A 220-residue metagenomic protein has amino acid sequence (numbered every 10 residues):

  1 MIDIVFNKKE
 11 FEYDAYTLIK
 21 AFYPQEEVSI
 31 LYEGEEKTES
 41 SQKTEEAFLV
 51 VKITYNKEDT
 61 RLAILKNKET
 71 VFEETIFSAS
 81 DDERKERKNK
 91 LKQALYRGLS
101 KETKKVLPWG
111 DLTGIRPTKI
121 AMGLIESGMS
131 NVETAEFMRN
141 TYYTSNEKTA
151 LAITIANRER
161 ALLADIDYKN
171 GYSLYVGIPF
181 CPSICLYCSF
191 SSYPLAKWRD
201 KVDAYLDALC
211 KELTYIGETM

Functional and structural regions predicted by a protein language model:
M1-P108: A short, structured N-terminal alpha-helical element that caps or precedes a catalytic domain
T103-V106, E126-S127, N131-L174: N-terminal [4Fe-4S]-dependent radical SAM core
G114-P117: N-terminal alpha-helical segment
G171-A204: Canonical Radical SAM [4Fe-4S] cluster-binding loop centered on the CxxxCxxC motif and its immediate flanking residues
C210-M220: Conserved SAM/AdoMet-binding glycine-rich loop
